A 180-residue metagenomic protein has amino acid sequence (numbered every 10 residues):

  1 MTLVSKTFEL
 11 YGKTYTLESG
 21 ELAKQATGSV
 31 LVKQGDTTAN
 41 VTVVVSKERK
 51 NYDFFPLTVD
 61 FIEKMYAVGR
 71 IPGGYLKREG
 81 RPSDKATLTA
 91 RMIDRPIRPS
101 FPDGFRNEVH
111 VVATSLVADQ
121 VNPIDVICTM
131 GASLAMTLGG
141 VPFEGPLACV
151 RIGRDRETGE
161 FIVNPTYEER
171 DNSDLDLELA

Functional and structural regions predicted by a protein language model:
M1-Q25, S29-V30: Short, Gly/Pro- and small/polar-rich lid/capping loops
L3-L10, T87-I93, G131, A135 (+2 more regions): A short, contiguous, amphipathic alpha-helix enriched in charged residues
Y15-E18, Q25-G28, V44-S46, E160-E168 (+1 more regions): Glycine-rich, charged/polar anion/phosphate-binding loops that engage phosphate groups from diverse ligands
T16, N40, I93, D103-F143 (+1 more regions): Glycine-rich anion/phosphate-binding loop at the beta-strand->alpha-helix junction
G20, A26-V30, H110, G145-C149 (+1 more regions): Gly/Lys-enriched N-terminal cap/neck module of very large, oligomeric protein machines
G20, E48-N51, Q120, V141-P146 (+1 more regions): Single-stranded nucleic-acid-binding OB-fold domains
A26-H110, S115, V121-N122: Glycine-rich, flexible beta-strand/loop modules in the N-terminal catalytic cores of phosphate-handling
G140-A180: Mobile "lid/hinge" segments at catalytic clefts and subdomain interfaces of large enzymes
